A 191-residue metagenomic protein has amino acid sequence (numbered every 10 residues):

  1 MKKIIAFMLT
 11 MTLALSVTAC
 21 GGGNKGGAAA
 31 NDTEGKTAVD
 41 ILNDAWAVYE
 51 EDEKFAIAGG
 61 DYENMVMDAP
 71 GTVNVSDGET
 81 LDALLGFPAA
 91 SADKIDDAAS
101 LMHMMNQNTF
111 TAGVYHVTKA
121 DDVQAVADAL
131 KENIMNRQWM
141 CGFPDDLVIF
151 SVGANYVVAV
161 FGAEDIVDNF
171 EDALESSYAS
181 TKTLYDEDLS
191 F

Functional and structural regions predicted by a protein language model:
M1-I4, L9: Positively charged n-region of N-terminal signal peptides that target proteins for export
L15-A19: C-terminal motif of bacterial Sec signal peptides marking the signal peptidase cleavage site
G21-T111, V117-F191: Soluble, non-membrane globular domain cores that form compact, hydrophobic packing and curved binding surfaces
